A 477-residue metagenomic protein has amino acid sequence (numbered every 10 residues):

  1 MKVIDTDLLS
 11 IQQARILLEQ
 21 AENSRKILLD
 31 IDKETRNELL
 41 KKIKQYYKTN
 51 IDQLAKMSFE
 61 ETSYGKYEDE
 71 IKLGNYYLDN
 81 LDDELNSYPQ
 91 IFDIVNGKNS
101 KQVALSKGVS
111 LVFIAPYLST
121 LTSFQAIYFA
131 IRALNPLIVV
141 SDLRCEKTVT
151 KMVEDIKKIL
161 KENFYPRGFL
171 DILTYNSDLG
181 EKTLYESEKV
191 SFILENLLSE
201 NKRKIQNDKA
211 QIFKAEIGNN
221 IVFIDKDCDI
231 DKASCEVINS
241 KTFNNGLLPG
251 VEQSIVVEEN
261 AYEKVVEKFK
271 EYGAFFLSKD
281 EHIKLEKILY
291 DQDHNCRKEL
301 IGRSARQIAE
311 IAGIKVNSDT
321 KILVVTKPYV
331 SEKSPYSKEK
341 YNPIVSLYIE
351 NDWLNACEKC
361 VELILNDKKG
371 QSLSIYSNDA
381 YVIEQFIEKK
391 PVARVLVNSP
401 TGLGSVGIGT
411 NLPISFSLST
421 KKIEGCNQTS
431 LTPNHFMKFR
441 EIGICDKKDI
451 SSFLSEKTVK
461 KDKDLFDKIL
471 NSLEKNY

Functional and structural regions predicted by a protein language model:
M1-V103, F129, E271, K475-N476: N-terminal Rossmann-like NAD(P)+-binding subdomain of aldehyde/semialdehyde dehydrogenases
K2-V3, I16, N23-R25, L29 (+3 more regions): Conserved C-terminal structural/oligomerization subdomain of aldehyde/semialdehyde dehydrogenase
D7-L9, R203-S331: ALDH superfamily catalytic-core signature
E22-R25, L29-D32, K44-I51, A55-S58 (+15 more regions): Structural signal for hydrophobic packing residues in well-ordered secondary-structure cores of soluble enzyme domains
P89-K232: Rossmann-like NAD(P) dinucleotide-binding subdomain of oxidoreductase/dehydrogenase enzymes
K101-S106, E162-P166, L184-E188, K204-N207 (+7 more regions): Solvent-exposed alpha-helices and their adjacent loops that cap or buttress functional pockets in soluble metabolic
Y185-E188, D229-I230, Y290-K298, Y336-K338 (+1 more regions): Short, surface-exposed amphipathic charged segments that create phosphate/polyanion-binding patches used for binding
